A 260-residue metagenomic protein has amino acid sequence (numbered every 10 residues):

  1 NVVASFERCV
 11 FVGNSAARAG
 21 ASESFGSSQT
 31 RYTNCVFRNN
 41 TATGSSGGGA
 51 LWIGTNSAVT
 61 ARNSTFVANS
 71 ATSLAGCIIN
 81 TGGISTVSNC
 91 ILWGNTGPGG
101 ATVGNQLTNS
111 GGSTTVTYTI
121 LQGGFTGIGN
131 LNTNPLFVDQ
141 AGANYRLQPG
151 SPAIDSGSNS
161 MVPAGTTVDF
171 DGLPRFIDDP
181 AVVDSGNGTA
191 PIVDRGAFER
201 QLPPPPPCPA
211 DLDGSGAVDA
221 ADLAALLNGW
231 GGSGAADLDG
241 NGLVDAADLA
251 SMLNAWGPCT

Functional and structural regions predicted by a protein language model:
N1-G150, V162-P163, S185: Predominantly extracellular beta-rich ligand-binding scaffolds that present long acidic/polar faces for carbohydrate
N14, F137, G172, L212-S215: Extracellular/surface recognition and adhesion modules
T60, R146-Q148, D194, A217 (+1 more regions): Short aromatic/basic micro-patch
C90, T119, A153, G172 (+5 more regions): Residue-level detector of buried hydrophobic side-chain packing in well-ordered secondary-structure elements
W93, Q122-G124, S156-S160, F198 (+1 more regions): Phosphate/oxyanion-binding loops and surfaces in catalytic or ligand/nucleic-acid-binding neighborhoods
Q106, Q140, S156, F170 (+4 more regions): Generic detector of well-ordered alpha-helical packing
G129-E199: C-terminal accessory segments
R200-T260: Cellulosome-associated attachment modules in secreted, modular CAZymes
